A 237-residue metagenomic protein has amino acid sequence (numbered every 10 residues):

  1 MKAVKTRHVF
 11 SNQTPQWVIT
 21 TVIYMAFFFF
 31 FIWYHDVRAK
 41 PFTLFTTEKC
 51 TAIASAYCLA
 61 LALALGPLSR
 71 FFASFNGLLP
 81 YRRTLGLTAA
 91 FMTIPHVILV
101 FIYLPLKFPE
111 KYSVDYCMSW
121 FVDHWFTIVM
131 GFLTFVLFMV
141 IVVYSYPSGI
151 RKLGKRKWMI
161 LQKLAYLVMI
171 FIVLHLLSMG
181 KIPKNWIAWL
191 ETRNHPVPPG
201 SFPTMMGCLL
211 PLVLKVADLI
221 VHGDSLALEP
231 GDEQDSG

Functional and structural regions predicted by a protein language model:
K2-G237: Membrane-embedded alpha-helical bundles that constitute the cytochrome b-like, heme-associated redox core of multi-pass
